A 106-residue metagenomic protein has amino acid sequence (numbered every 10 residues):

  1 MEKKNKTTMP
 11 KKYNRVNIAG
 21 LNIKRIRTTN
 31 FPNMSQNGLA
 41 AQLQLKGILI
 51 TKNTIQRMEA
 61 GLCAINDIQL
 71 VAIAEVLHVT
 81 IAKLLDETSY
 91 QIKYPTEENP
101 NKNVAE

Functional and structural regions predicted by a protein language model:
E2-P32: A short, Lys/Arg-rich alpha-helix, primarily the initiator
E2-Y13, E75, L85-E106: Short, charged recognition helix plus adjacent turn of helix-turn-helix-like nucleic-acid-binding domains
A19, P32, I48, C63-N66: Flexible coil/turn residues that form the inter-helical turn or adjacent wing/linker of helix-turn-helix
L21, N37, N53, D67-V71: Short alpha-helical elements of helix-turn-helix
I26, Q42, M58, E87: Residues in the recognition helix of alpha-helical DNA-binding motifs
P32-R57: Short alpha-helical DNA-recognition segment
Q42, N66-K83: DNA major-groove recognition helix of helix-turn-helix/homeodomain DNA-binding modules
